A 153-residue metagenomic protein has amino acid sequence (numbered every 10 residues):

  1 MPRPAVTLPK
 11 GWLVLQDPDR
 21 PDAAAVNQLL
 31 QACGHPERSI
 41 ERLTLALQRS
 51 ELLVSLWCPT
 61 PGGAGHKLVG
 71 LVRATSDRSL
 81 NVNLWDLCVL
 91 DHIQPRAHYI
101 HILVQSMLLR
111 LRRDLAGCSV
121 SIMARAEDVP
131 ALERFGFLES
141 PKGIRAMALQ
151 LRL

Functional and structural regions predicted by a protein language model:
M1-E41, G143-A146: Short amphipathic alpha-helix that is part of the acyltransferase structural core
R38-P61, L68-C88: A conserved beta-strand-loop-helix scaffold within acyl/acetyltransferase catalytic domains
L90-D91, P95, R125: Residue-level recognition of the GNAT/N-acetyltransferase active site
P95-R110: Conserved acetyl-CoA-binding loop-helix of GNAT-fold acetyltransferases
L111-R125: Conserved GNAT acetyl-CoA-binding A-motif
E127-V129: Alpha-helix capping/helix-boundary segments
A131-E133: Conserved active-site tyrosine of GNAT-family acetyltransferases
F135-G143: Conserved acetyl-CoA-binding loop of GNAT-fold acetyltransferases
